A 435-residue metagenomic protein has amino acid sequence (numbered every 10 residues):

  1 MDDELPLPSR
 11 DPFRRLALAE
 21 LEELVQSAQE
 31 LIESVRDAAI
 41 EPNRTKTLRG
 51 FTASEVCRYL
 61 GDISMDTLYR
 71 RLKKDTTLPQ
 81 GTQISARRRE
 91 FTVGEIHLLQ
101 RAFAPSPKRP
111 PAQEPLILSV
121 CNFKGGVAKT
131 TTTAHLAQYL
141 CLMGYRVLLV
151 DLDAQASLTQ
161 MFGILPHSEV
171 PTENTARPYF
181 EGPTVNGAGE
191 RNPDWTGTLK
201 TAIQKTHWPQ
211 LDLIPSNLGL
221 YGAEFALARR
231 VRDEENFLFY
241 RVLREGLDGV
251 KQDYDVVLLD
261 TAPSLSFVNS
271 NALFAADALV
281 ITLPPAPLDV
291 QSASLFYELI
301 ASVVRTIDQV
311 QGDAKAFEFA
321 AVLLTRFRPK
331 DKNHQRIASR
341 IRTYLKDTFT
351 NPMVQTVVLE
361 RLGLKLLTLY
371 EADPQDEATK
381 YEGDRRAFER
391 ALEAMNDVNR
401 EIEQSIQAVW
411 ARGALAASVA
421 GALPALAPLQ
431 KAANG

Functional and structural regions predicted by a protein language model:
M1-Y59, M65-G435: P-loop NTP-binding core
